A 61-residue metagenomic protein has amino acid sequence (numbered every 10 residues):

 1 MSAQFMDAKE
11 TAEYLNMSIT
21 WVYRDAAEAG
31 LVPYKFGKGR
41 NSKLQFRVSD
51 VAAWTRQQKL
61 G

Functional and structural regions predicted by a protein language model:
M1-A3: Short, amphipathic alpha-helical "recognition" segments used to contact nucleic acids or chromatin
A8: Helix-turn-helix DNA-binding elements, focusing on the entry/boundary residues of the two helices that contact DNA
T11-A12: Short alpha-helical "recognition helix" segments of helix-turn-helix
L15-L44: Major-groove DNA-recognition helix of helix-turn-helix-type DNA-binding domains
S49-G61: A short, Lys/Arg-enriched interface patch at domain edges and termini
